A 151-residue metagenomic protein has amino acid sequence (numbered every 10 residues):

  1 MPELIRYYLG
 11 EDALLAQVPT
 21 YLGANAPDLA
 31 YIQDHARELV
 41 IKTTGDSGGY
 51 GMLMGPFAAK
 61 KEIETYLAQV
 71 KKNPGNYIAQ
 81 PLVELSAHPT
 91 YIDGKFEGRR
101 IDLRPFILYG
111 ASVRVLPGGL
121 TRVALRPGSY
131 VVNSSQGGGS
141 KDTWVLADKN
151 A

Functional and structural regions predicted by a protein language model:
M1-L85: Active-site nucleotide/adenylate-binding loops and adjacent lid/helix of ATP-dependent enzymes
Y50-S86, T90-A151: ATP-dependent carboxylate/phosphate-activation module, predominantly the ATP-grasp catalytic core and closely related
